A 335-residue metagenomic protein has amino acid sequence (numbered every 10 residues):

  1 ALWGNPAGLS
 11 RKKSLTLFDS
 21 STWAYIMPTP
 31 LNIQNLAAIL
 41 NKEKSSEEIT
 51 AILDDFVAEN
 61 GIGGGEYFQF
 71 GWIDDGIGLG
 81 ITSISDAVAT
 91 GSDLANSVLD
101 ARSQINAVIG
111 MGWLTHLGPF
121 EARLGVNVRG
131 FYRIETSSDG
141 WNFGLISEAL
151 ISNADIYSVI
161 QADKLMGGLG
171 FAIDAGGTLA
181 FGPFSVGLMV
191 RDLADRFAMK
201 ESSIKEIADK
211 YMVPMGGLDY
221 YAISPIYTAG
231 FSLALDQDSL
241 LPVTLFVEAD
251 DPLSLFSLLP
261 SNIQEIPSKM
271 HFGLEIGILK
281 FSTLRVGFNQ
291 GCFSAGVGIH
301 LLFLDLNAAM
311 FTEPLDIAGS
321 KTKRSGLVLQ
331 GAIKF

Functional and structural regions predicted by a protein language model:
A1-I84, F311-P314, G326-V328, K334: N-terminal, post-signal peptide beta-strand-biased segments of exported outer-membrane/organellar beta-barrel and other
I73-F335: Outer-membrane beta-barrel porins/channels
